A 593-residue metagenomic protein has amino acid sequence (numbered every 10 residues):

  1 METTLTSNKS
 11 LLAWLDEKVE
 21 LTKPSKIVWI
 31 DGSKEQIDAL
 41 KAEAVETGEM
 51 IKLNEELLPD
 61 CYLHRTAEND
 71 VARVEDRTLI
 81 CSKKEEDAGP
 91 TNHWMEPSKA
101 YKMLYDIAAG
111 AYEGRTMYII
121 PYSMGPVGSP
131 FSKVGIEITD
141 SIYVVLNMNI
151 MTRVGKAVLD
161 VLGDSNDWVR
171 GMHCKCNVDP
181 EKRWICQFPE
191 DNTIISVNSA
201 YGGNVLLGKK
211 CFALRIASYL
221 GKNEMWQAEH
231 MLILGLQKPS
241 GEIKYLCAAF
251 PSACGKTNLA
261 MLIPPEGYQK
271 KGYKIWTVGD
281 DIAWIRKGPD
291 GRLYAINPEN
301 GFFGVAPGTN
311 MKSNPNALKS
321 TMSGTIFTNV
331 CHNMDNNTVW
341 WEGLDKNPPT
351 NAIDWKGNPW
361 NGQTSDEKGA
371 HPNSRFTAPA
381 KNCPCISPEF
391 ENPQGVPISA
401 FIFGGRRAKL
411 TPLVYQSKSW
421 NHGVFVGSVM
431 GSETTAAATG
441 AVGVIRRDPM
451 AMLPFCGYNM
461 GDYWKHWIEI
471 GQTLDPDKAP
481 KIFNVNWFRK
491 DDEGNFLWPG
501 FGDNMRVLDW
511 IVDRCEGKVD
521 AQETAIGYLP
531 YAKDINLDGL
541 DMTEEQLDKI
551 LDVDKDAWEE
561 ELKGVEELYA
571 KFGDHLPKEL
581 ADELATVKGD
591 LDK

Functional and structural regions predicted by a protein language model:
E2-C254, P264-K593: Conserved internal helical-beta-strand scaffold that buttresses enzyme catalytic cores
L259: Hydrophobic positions on the alpha1 helix immediately C-terminal to the Walker A/P-loop
